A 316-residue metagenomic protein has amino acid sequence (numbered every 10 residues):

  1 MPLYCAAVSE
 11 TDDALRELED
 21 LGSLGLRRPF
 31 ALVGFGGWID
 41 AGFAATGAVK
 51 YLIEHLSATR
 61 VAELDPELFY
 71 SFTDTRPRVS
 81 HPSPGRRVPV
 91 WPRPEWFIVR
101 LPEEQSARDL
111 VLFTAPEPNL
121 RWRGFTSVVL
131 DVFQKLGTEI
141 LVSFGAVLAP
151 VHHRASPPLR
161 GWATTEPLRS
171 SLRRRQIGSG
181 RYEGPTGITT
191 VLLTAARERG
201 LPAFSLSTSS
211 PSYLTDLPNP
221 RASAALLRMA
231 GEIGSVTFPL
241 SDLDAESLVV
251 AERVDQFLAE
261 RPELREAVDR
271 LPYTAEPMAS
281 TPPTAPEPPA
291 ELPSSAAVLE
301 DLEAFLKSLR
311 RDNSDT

Functional and structural regions predicted by a protein language model:
P2-A115: N-terminal short beta-loop-beta anion/metal-coordinating cradle
F35-I39, L112-W122, R174-E183, Y213-L217: Flexible, glycine/proline-enriched loop segments at strand-loop-helix junctions that form or flank small-ligand binding
D40-G47, L120, G124, E183 (+5 more regions): Conserved active-site and cofactor/substrate-binding residues in soluble primary-metabolism enzymes
G47, Y51, V128, V191-A195 (+2 more regions): Alpha-helical scaffold segments in soluble metabolic enzymes
R108, F113-L168, L192: Internal, conserved structured core segments that host functional sites
P150-I233: Catalytic cores of processing enzymes, dominated by hydrolases/peptidases, characterized by acidic/His-rich
L214-T316: A conserved C-terminal secondary-structure "cap"
